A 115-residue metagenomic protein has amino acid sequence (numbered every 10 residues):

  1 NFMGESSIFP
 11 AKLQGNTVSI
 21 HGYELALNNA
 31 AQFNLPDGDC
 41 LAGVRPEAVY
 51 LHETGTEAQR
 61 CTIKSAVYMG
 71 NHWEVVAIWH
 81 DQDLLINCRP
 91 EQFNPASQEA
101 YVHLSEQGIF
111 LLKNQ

Functional and structural regions predicted by a protein language model:
N1-M3: P-loop NTP-binding/switch modules centered on Walker-like glycine-rich loops
S6-Q115: Non-catalytic connector elements of ABC transporters
